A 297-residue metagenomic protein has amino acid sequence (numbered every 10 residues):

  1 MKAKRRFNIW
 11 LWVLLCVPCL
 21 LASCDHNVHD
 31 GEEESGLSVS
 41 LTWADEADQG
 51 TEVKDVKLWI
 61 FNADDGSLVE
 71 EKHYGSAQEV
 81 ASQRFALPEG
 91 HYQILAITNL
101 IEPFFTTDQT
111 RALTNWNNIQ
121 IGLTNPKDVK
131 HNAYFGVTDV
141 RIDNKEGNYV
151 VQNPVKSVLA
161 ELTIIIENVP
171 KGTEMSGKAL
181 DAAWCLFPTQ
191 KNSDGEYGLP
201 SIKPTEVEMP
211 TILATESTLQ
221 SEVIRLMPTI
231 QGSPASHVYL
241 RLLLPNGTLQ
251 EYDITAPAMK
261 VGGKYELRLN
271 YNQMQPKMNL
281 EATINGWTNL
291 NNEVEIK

Functional and structural regions predicted by a protein language model:
K2-W12: Bacterial N-terminal signal peptides that target proteins for export
K4, D25-E34, Q273-K297: Intrinsically disordered, low-complexity repeat and linker tracts
L20-S23: C-terminal motif of bacterial Sec signal peptides marking the signal peptidase cleavage site
H26-Q49, I166-G172: Short amphipathic, basic-aromatic surface patches that mediate peripheral association with negatively charged
E52-Q109, E174-V261, N292-K297: Tryptophan-paired
S76-Q78, E102-Y149, I212, N246-M274: Structured interaction patches on ligand/partner-binding surfaces of diverse proteins
A81-Q83, Y149-N153: Short strand-edge motifs at loop-to-beta-strand transitions and within beta-strands of extracellular beta-rich domains
Q152-L159, L226-G232: Conserved "repeat-terminator" motif of extracellular CCP/Sushi domains
